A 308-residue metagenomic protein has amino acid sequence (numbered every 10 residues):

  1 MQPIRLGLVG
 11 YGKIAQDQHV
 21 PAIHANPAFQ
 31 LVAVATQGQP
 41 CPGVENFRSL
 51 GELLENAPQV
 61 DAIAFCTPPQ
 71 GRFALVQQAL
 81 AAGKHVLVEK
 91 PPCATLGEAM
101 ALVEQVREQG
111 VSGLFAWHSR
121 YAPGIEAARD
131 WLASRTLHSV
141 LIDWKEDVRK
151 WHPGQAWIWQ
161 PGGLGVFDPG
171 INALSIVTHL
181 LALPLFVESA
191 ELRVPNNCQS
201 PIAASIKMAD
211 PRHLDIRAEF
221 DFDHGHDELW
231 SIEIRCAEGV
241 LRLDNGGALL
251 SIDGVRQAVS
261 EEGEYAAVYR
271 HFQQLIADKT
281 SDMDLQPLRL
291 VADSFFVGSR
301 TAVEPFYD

Functional and structural regions predicted by a protein language model:
M1-G43, H271, D308: N-terminal Rossmann-like dinucleotide-binding module
I14, L243-D244, A258-R270, M283: Active-site loop of classical SDR/Rossmann-like NAD(P)-dependent oxidoreductases, centered on the catalytic Tyr-X3-Lys
E45-G51: Short acidic-hydrophobic, aromatic-tinged amphipathic segments that line or gate anion-handling sites
E52, A62-F65, H271-D308: C-terminal helix-rich "cap/oligomerization" subdomain common to oxidoreductases
A62, P68-P69, F73-W117: Beta-strand-loop-alpha-helix segment that lines the small-molecule cofactor/substrate pocket of alpha/beta enzymes
S119-E188: Predominantly a Rossmann-like dinucleotide-binding segment in NAD(P)-dependent oxidoreductases
L174-G247, R270-K279, F296-S299: Contiguous beta-strand/loop segments that form the cofactor/metal-binding neighborhood of enzyme cores
